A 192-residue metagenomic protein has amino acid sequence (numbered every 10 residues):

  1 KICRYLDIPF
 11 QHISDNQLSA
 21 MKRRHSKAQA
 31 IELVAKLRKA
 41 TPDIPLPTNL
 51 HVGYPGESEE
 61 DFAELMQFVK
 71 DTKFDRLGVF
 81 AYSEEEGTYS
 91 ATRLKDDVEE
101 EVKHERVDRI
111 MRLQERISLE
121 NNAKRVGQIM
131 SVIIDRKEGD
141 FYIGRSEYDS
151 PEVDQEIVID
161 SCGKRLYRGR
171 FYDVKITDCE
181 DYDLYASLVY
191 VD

Functional and structural regions predicted by a protein language model:
K1-R76, Y82-V102: Conserved non-cysteine loop/helix-boundary elements of the Radical SAM core domain that shape
P9-Q11, P47-N49, F80-Y82, D135 (+3 more regions): Generic beta-strand/beta-sheet core signal
T92-D192: Terminal RNA-binding accessory module
